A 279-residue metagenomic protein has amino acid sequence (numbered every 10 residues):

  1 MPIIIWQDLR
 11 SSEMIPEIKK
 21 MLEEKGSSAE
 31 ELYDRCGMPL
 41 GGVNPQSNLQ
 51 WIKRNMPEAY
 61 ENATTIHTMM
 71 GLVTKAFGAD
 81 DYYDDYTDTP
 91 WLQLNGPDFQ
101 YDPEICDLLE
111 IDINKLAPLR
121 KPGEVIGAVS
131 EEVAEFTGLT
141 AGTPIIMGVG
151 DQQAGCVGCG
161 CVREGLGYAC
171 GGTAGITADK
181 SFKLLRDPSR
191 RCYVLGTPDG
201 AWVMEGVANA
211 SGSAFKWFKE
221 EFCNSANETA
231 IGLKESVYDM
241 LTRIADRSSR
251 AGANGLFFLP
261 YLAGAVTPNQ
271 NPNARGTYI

Functional and structural regions predicted by a protein language model:
M1-I3, K25, A29-G150, F215 (+1 more regions): Gly/Ser/Thr-rich active-site cleft segment
M1-S27, E58-E61, D107, I126 (+1 more regions): Glycine/Thr-rich phosphate-binding loops that ligate phosphate moieties of nucleotide and other phosphorylated ligands
L9, M70, T173: Residues immediately flanking
S11, S47-W51, A154-C156: Hydrophobic side chains within alpha-helical segments
V43, C170-G171, G252, P272: A short, structural micro-pattern
K53-E61, G78-D84, P97, R163-Y168 (+3 more regions): Short helix-capping/linker segments at secondary-structure and domain boundaries
W91-M204, N209-A210, A226, G232-R243: ATP-dependent carbohydrate kinase catalytic cores
